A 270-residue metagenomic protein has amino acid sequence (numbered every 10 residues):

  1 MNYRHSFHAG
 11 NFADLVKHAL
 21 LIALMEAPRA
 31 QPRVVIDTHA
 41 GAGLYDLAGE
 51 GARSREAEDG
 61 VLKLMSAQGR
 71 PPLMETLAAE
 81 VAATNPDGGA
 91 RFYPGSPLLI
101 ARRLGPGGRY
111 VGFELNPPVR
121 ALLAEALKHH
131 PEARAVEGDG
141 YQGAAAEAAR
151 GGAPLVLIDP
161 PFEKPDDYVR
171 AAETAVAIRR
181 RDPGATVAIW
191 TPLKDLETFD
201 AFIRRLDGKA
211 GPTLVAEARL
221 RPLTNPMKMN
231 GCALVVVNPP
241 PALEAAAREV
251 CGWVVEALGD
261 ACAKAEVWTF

Functional and structural regions predicted by a protein language model:
M1-F270: Class I S-adenosyl-L-methionine-dependent methyltransferase catalytic core
